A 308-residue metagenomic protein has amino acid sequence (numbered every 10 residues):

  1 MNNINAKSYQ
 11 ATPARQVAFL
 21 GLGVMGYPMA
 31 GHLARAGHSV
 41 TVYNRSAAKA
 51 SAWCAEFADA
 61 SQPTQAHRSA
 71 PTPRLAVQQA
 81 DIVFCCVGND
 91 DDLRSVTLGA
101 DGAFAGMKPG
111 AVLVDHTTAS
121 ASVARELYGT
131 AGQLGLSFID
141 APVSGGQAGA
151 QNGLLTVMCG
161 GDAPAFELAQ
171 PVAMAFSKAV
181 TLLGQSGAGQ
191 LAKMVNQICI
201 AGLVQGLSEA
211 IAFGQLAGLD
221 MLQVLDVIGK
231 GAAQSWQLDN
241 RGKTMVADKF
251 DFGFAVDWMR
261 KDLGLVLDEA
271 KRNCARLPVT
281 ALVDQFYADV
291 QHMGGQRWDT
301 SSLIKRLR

Functional and structural regions predicted by a protein language model:
N2-C85, H116-T117, Q147: NAD(P)+-binding Rossmann beta1-loop-alpha1 motif at the extreme N-terminus of oxidoreductases
V40, S69, S137-I139, V180 (+2 more regions): Hydrophobic beta-strand scaffold residues
A70-C85, D90-L155: Rossmann-like NAD(P)(H) cofactor-binding subdomain of soluble oxidoreductases
T118-I198: Rossmann-fold dinucleotide-binding core
G153-G160, T181, Q185-A217, I228-N240 (+1 more regions): Active-site-proximal catalytic alpha-helix in oxidoreductases
S186, Q234-T300, L307: Interdomain hinge/lid region at the active-site interface of Rossmann-like NAD(P)-dependent oxidoreductases
